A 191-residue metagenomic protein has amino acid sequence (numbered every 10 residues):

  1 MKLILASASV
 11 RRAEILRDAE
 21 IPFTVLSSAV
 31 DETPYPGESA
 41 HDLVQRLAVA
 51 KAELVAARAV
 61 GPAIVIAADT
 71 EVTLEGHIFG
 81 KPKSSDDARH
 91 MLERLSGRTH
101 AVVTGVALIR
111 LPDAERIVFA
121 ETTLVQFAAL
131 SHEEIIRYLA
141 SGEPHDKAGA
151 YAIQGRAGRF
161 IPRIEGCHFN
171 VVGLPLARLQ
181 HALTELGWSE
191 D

Functional and structural regions predicted by a protein language model:
M1-I21: N-terminal beta1-alpha1 ligand-phosphate binding loop
K2-I4, G37-D191: Anionic-ligand binding patches
S7-S9, S28, S96: Short linear Ser/Thr-Pro motifs
E14-D18, Y35-P36, R58: Short loop/helix-cap segments at secondary-structure boundaries that form the rim of catalytic
E20-G37, R116-T122: Short glycine-rich, Thr/Ser-proximal phosphate-binding strand/loop in the N-terminal lobe of ATP-dependent enzymes
